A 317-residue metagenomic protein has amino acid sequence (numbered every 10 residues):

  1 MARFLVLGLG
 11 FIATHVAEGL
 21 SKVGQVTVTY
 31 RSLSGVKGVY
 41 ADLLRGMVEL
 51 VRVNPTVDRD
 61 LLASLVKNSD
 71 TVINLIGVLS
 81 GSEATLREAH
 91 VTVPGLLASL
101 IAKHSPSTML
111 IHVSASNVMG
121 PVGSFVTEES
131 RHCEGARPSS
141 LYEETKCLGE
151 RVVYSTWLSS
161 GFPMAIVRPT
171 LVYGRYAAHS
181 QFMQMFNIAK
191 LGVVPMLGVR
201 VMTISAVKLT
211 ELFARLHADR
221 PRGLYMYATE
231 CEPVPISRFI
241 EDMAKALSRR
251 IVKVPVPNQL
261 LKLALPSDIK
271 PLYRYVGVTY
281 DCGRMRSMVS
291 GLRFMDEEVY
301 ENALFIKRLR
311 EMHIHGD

Functional and structural regions predicted by a protein language model:
A13-T14: N-terminal Rossmann-fold NAD(P) dinucleotide-binding loop
E49-T92, L96: NAD(P)H-binding glycine-rich loop region in Rossmannoid oxidoreductase-like domains and their noncatalytic homologs
L96-L141: Conserved Rossmann-fold NAD(P)-dependent oxidoreductase catalytic core, especially the SDR/UDP-sugar
G123-I166, L171-V172: Catalytic helix-loop patch of NAD(P)-dependent Rossmann-fold dehydrogenases
E134-G135, F186-K208, L212-R215: A conserved pocket-lining segment of Rossmann-fold NAD(P)-dependent short-chain dehydrogenase/reductase
C147, S160-F162, Y173-M183, R215-M226 (+1 more regions): Glycine/proline-rich active-site loop of Rossmann-fold NAD(P)-dependent oxidoreductases
A206, P235-S237, K262-R293: Conserved C-terminal active-site "lid" loop/helix of NAD(P)H-dependent oxidoreductases that clamps the redox cofactor
L212-I269, N302-D317: Mid/C-terminal beta-alpha module of Rossmann-like enzyme folds, strongest in SDR-family dehydrogenases/epimerases
